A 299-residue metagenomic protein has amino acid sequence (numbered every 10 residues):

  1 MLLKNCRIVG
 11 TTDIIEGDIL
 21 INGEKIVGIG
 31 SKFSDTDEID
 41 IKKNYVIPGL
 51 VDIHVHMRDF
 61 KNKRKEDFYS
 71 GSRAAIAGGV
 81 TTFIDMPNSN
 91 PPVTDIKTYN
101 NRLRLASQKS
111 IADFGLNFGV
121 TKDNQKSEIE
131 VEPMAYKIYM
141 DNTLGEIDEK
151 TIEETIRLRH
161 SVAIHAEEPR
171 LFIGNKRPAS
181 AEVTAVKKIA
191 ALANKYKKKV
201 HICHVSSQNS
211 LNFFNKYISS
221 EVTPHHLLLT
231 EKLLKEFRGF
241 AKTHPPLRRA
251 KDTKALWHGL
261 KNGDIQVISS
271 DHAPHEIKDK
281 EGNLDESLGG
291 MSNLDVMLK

Functional and structural regions predicted by a protein language model:
M1-F33: N-terminal metal-binding scaffold of metallo-dependent hydrolase/deaminase domains
K32-I47: Active-site metal-binding motif and surrounding structural segment of the metallo-beta-lactamase
N44-K109: Metal-associated gating/positioning segment near the N- to mid-region
H54, A75, G79, F114 (+2 more regions): Conserved, mostly hydrophobic/aromatic
H56-K65, T81-I96, F118-N124, Y139-E146 (+4 more regions): Divalent metal-binding segments
K65-S72, K122-V131: Short, acidic/polar
Q125-Y139, T143-I268: Histidine/acidic residue-rich metal-binding segments in metalloenzymes
E286-K299: Gly/Ser/Thr-rich active-site loops/lids in small-molecule metabolic enzymes that frequently grip phosphoryl groups
